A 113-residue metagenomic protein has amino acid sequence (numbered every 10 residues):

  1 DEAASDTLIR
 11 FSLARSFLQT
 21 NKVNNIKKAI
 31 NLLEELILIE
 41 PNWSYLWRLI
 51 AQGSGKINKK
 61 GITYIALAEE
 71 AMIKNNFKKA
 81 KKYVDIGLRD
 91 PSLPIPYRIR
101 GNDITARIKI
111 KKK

Functional and structural regions predicted by a protein language model:
A4-S5, P41, N58, N75 (+1 more regions): Short coil turns that delineate tetratricopeptide repeat
I9, L46, T63, P96-Y97 (+1 more regions): TPR alpha-solenoid repeat register
L13-F17, I50, L67-E70, R100 (+1 more regions): Structural register within alpha-helical repeat arrays
F17-T20, S54-G55, A71, P91 (+1 more regions): Residue at a conserved register position within TPR or TPR-like alpha-solenoid repeats
K22-I26, K56-I65, A106-K113: Alpha-helical linker/edge segments of TPR/alpha-solenoid repeat scaffolds and analogous pre-/post-domain helices
E35-L36, E70, G87: Canonical positions in the second alpha-helix
